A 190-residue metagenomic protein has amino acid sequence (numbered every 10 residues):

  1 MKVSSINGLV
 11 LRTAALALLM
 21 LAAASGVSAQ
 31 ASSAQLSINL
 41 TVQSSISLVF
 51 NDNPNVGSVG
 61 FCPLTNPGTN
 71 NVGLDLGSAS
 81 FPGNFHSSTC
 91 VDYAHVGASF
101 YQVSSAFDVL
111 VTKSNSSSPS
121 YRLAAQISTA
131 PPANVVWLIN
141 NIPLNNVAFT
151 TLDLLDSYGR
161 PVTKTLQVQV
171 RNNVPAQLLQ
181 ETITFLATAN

Functional and structural regions predicted by a protein language model:
K2-A14: Bacterial N-terminal signal peptides that target proteins for export
L9-V10, A23, A29-Q30: Intrinsically disordered, glycine/charged-rich N-terminal periplasmic/extracytoplasmic linker segments that lie
T13-A23: Bacterial N-terminal signal peptides
A29-P132, F149-N190: N-terminal small/polar-rich segments of proteins
A133-P143: Short, surface-exposed beta-strand/strand-loop-strand elements in extracellular ectodomains
N145-V147: Glycine-centered loop/turn motifs
